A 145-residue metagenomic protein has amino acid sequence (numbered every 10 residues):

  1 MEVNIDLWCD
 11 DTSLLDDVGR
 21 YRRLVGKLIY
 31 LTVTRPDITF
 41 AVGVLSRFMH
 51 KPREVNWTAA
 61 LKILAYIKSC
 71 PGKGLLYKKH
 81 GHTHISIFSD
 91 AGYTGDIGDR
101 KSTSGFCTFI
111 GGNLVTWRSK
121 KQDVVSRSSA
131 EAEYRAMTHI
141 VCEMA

Functional and structural regions predicted by a protein language model:
M1-A145: Divalent metal-binding acidic/histidine catalytic loops
